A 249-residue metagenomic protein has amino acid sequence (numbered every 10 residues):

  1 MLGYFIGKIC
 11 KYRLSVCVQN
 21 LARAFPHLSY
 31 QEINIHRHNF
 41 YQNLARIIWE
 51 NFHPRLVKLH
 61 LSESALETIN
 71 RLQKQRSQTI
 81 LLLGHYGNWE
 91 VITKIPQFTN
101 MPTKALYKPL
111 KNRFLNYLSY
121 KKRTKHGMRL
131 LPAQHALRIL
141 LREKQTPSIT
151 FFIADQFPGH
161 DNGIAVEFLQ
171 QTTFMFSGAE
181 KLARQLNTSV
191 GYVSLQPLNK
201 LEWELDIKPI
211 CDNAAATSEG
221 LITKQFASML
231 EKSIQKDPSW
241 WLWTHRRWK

Functional and structural regions predicted by a protein language model:
M1-L83, L118, G127: Membrane-anchoring hydrophobic helices of lipid-metabolizing enzymes
G3, V18, I92-T93, S119 (+3 more regions): Generic structural marker for isolated residues within well-ordered, non-membrane alpha-helices of soluble domains
K8, P54, E63, V91 (+4 more regions): Generic structural "secondary-structure junction" signal
L21, R123, L182-A183: Structural element of the ATP-grasp superfamily
H27-H38, R71-Q78, F98-P102, Q134-K249: Non-catalytic C-terminal accessory region of glycerolipid acyltransferases and related lyso-lipid remodeling enzymes
N51, G87-T93, S233-Q235: Juxtamembrane/interfacial segments around transmembrane helices
S77-Q134, F157, D161-N162, E167 (+1 more regions): Catalytic core of membrane glycerolipid acyltransferases/transacylases, capturing the structured, soluble-facing
